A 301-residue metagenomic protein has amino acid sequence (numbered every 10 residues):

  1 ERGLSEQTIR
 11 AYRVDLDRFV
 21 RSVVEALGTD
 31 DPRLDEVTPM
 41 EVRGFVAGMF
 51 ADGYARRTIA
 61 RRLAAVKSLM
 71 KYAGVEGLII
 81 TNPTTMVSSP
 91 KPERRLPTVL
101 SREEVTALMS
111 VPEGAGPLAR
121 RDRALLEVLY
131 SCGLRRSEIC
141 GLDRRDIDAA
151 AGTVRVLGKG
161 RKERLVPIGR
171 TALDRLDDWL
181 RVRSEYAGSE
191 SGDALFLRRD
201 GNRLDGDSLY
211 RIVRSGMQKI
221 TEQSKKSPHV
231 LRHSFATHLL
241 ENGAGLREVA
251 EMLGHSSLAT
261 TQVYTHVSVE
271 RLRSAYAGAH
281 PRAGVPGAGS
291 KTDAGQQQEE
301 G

Functional and structural regions predicted by a protein language model:
E1-G301: Conserved catalytic core of the tyrosine transesterase superfamily
